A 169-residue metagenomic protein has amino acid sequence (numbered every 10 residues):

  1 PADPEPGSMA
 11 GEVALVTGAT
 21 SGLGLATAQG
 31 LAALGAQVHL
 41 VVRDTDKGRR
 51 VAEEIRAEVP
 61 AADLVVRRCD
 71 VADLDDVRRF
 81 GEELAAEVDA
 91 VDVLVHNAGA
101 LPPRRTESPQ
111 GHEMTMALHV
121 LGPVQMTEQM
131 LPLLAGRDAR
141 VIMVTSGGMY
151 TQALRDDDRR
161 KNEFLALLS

Functional and structural regions predicted by a protein language model:
P1-S169: Rossmann-fold NAD(P)H-dependent dehydrogenase/reductase core
